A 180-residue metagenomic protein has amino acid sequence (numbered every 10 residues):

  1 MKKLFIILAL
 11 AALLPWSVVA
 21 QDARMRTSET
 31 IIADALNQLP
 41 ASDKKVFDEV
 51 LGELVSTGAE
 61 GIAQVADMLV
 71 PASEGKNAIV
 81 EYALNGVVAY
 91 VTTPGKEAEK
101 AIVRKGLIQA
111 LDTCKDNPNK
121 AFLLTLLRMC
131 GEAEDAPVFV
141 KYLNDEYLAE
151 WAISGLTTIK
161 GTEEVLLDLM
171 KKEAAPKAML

Functional and structural regions predicted by a protein language model:
M1-L4: Positively charged n-region of N-terminal signal peptides that target proteins for export
I6-P15: Bacterial N-terminal signal peptides
W16-A20: Sec/Tat signal peptide C-region and signal peptidase I cleavage site
Q21, M25, I31, V103-K105: General marker for long, soluble alpha-helical cores
D22-M25, N37, K45-T57, N77-A98 (+6 more regions): Structural detector for internal amphipathic alpha-helices that build alpha-solenoid repeat scaffolds
I32-L36: Immediate post-signal-peptide N-terminus of mature secreted/exported proteins
T57-I79: Short, charge-rich amphipathic alpha-helical segments embedded in non-transmembrane helical bundles/solenoids
